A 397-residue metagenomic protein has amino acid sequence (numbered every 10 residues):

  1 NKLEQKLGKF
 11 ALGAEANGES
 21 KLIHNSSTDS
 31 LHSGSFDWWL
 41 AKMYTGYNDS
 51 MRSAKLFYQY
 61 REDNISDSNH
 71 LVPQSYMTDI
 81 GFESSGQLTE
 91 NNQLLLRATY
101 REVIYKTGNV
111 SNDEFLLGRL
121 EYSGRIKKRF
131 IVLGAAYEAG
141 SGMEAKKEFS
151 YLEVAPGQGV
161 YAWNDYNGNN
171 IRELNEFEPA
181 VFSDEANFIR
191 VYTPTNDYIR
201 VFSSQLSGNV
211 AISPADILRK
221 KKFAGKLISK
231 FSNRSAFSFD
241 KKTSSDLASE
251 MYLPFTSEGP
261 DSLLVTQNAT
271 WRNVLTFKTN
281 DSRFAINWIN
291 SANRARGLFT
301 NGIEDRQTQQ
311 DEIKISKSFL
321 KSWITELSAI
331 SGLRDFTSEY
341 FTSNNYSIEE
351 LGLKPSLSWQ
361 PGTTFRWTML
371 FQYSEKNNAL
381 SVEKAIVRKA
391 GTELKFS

Functional and structural regions predicted by a protein language model:
N1-S397: Exposed, low-structure sequence patches enriched in small/polar residues
